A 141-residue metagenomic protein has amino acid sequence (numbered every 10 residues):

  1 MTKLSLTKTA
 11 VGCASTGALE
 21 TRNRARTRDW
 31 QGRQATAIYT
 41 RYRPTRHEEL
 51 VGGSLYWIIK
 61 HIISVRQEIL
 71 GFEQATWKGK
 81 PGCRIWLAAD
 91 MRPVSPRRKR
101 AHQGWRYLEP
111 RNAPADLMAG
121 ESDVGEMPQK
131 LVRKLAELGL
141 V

Functional and structural regions predicted by a protein language model:
M1-N23: Short, extreme N-terminal leader segments that mark the start of a protein/domain
S5, V51, P81-C83: A generic structural signal for short beta-strands and their flanking turns/coil linkers
R22-R26, K134: Residues that form generic nucleotide/phosphate-binding pockets
A25-R66: Short, well-structured hydrophobic secondary-structure segments
G52, V65-I69, M127, L131: Amphipathic alpha-helical interface surfaces
Q67-P114: Aromatic- and Lys/Arg-enriched surface recognition patch
R106-E109, A113-V141: Well-ordered alpha/beta subsegment
